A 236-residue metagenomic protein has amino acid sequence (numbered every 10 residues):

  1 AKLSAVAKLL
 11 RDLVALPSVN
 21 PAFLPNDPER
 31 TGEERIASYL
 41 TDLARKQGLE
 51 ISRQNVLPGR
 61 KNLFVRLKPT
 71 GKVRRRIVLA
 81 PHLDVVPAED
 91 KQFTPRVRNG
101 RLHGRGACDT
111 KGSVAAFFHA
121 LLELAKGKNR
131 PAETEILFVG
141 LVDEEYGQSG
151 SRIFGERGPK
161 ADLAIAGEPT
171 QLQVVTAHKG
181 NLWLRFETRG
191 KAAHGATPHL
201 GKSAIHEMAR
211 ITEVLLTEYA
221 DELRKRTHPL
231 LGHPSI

Functional and structural regions predicted by a protein language model:
A1-A107, K126-A132: Acidic/His- and Gly-rich active-site-bordering loop/insert found across diverse amide/peptide-bond hydrolases
S4-A5, T31, R35, G112 (+3 more regions): Conserved active-site and cofactor/substrate-binding residues in soluble primary-metabolism enzymes
R75-I77, G100-R101, I136-L137, D162-I165 (+1 more regions): Structural motif
R101-A116, H194: Glycine/serine-rich anion-binding loops at beta->alpha junctions that coordinate negatively charged ligand groups
T110-K111, A115-W183: Acidic/histidine-rich catalytic neighborhood of metal-dependent amide-processing enzymes
S151-I236: Midchain, well-structured core segments that form catalytic/ion-binding scaffolds
